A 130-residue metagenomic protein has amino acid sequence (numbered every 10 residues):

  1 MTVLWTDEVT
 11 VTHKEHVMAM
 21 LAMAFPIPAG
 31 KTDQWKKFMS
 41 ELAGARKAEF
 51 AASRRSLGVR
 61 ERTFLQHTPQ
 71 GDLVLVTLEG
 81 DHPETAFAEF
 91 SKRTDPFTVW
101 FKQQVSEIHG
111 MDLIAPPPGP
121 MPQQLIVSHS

Functional and structural regions predicted by a protein language model:
V3-V17: Short, Lys/Arg-enriched N-terminal segments with co-localized hydrophobic residues within the first ~10-30 amino acids
V17, R55-L57, T68-P69: A short catalytic or substrate-binding loop motif that flags glycine-/basic-rich loops and adjacent residues that bind
A19-G30, W35: Short, extreme N-terminal segment that most often corresponds to the first beta-strand
L21-P26, E61-K92: Short, well-ordered beta-strand segments in beta-rich or mixed alpha/beta enzyme and ligand-binding folds
K31-K37, E84-A88: Short, conserved charged micro-motifs
K37-K47: N-terminal ordered "arm"
A48-R60, G80-G119: An amphipathic, aromatic/His-enriched active-site/gating alpha helix that lines ligand/cofactor pockets
P117-S130: Intrinsically disordered, low-complexity regulatory regions enriched in serine/threonine/proline and acidic residues
